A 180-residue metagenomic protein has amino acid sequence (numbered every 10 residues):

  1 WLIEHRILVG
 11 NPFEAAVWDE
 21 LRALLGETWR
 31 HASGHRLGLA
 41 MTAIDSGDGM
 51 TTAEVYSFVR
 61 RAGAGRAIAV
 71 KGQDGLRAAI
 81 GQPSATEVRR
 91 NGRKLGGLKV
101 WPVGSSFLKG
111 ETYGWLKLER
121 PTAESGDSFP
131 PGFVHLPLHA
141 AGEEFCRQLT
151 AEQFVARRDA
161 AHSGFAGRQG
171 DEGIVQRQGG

Functional and structural regions predicted by a protein language model:
W1-Q169: Mg2+-dependent endonuclease catalytic cores in nucleic-acid-processing enzymes, primarily RNase H-like
Q169-G180: P-loop NTPase catalytic cores that bind/hydrolyze ATP
